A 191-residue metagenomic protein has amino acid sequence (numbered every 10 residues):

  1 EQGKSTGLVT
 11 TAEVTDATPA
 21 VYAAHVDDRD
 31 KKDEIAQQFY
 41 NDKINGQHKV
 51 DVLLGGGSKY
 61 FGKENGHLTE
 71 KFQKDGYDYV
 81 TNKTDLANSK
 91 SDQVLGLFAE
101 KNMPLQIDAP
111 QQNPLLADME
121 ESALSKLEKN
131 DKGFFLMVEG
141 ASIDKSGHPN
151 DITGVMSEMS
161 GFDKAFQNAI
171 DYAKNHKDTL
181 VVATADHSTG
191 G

Functional and structural regions predicted by a protein language model:
Q2-S5, I44: Alpha-helix C-terminal capping segments
L8: N-terminal glycine-rich phosphate/adenylate-binding segment common to multiple enzyme folds
T11-G191: A post-motif C-terminal structural segment
